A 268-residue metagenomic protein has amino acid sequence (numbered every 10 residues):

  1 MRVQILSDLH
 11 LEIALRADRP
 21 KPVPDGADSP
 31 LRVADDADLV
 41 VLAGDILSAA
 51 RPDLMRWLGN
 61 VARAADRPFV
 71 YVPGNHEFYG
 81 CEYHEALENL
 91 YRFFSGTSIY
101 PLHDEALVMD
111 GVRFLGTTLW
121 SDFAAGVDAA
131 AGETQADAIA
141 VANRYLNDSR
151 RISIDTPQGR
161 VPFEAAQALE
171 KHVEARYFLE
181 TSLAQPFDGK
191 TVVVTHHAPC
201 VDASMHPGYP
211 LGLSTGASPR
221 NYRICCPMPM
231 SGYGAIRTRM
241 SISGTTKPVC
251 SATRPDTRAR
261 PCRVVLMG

Functional and structural regions predicted by a protein language model:
M1-Q4, A106-G116, A140, G244-V249: Beta-strand-turn-beta hairpins that frame and shape the catalytic cleft of phosphate-ester-processing enzymes
M1-Y71, E77-E85, Q158, A165: N-terminal active-site segment of His-dependent metallophosphoesterases
I5-S7, V40-D45, F69-N75, Y100-D104 (+3 more regions): Active-site neighborhood of phospho(di)ester-bond hydrolases with catalytic His/Asp-centered motifs
L15-R19, I46-R63, N75-G96, M109 (+4 more regions): Metal-dependent catalytic neighborhoods of phosphoester/phosphodiester hydrolases
R32-V33, Y100-V108: Short acidic low-complexity segments
E88-H103, T215-S231: Structural recognition of alpha->loop->beta junctions
L115-V192, H197-Y209: Active-site-proximal loop/helix segment associated with metal-binding centers of metalloenzymes
M205-H206, P210-M230, T238-G268: Binuclear metal-dependent phosphoesterase catalytic core
